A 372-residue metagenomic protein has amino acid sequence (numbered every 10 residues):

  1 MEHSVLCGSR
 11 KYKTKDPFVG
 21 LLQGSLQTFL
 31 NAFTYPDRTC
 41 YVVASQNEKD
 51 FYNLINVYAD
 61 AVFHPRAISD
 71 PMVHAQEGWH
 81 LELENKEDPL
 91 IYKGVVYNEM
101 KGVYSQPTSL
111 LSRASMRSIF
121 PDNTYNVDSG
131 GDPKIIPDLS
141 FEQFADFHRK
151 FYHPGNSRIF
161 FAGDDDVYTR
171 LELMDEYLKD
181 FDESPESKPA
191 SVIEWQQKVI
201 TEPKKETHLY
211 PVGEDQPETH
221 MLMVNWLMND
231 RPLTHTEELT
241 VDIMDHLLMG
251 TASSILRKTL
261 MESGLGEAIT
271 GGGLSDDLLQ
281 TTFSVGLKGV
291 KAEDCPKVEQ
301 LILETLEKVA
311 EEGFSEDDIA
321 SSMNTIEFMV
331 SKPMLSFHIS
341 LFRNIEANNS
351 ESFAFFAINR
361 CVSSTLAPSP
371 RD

Functional and structural regions predicted by a protein language model:
M1-D60, H64-P65, S69-Q76, S105-S109 (+7 more regions): M16/MPP (pitrilysin/insulinase) zinc-metallopeptidase core fold and M16-derived inactive scaffolds
H3, C40-A44, E77-N85, D132-P133 (+1 more regions): Conserved short loop/turn motifs at secondary-structure junctions
G8, V43-Y92, A252, L279-L335 (+1 more regions): M16/insulysin-pitrilysin zinc metalloprotease superfamily fold
T34-D37, Y152-G155, E218-W226, H235-V241 (+4 more regions): Short acidic (Asp/Glu) and glycine-rich catalytic loops that position anionic groups and cofactors
Y97-S109, M116-R117, E186-T259, S284 (+1 more regions): His/Glu-based metal-binding/catalytic segments typifying zinc-dependent metallopeptidases
D122-D146, K150: Active-site cores that bind ATP or allylic diphosphates and position pyrophosphate for catalysis
S129, H153, R158-H220, M228-R231 (+2 more regions): An aromatic/glycine/proline-enriched structural segment found at the starts of mature extracellular/organellar domains
